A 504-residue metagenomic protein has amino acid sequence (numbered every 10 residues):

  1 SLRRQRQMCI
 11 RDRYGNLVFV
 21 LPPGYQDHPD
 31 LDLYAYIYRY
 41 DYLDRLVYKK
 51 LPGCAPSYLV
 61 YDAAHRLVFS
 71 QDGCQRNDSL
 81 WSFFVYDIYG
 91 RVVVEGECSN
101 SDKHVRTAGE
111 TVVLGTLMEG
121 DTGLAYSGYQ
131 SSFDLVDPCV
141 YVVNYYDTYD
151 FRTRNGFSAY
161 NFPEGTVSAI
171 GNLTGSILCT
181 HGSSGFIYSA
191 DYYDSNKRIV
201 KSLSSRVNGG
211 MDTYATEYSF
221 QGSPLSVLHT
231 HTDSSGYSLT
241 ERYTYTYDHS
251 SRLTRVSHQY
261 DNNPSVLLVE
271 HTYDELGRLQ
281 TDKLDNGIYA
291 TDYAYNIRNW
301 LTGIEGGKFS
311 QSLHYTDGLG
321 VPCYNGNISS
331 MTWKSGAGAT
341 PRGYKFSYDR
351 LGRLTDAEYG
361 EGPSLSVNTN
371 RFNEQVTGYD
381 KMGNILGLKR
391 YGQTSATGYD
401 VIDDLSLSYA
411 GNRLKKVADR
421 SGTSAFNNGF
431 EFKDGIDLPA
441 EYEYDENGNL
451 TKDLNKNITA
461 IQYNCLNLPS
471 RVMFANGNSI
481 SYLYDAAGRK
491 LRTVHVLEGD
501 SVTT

Functional and structural regions predicted by a protein language model:
R3-I10: Short, small-residue-biased leader/transition segments that mark boundaries at the very start of proteins
N16-F19, Y36: C-type cytochrome heme c attachment motif
G24-Y36, K49, G53, Q75-L80 (+4 more regions): Acidic/glycine-rich beta-solenoid
L67-T122, Y482, R489-T493, D500-T503: Hydrophobic or amphipathic alpha-helical targeting/insertion segments
D102-Y141, D147, R154: Alpha-helical repeat/alpha-solenoid scaffolds of the HEAT/ARM/MIF4G superfamily and closely related elongated all-alpha
